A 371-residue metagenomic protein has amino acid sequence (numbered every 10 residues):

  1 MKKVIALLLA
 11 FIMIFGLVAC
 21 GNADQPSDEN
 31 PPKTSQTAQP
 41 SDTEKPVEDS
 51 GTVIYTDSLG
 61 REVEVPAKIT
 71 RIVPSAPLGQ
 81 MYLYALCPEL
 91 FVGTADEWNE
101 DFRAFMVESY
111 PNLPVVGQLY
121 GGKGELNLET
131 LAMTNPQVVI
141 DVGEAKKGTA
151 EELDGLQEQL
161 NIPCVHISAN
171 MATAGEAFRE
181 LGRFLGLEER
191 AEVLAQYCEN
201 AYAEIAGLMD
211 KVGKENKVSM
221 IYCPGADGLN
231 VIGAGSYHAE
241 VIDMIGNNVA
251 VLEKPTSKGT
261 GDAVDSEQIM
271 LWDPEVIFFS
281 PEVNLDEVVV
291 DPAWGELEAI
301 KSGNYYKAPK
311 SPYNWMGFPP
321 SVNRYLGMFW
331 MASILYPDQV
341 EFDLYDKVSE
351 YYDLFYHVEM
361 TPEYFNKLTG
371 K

Functional and structural regions predicted by a protein language model:
M1-L9: Positively charged n-region of N-terminal signal peptides that target proteins for export
G16-E29: Bacterial lipoprotein signal-peptidase II cleavage site
K33-R61, V65-P66: N-terminal low-complexity, Pro/Thr/Ser-rich intrinsically disordered segments that act as propeptides or flexible
T52-Y55, E62, E151-N230, P309-G370: Extracytoplasmic substrate-binding proteins
S58-G60, P114-E129, P255-S266: Short helix-initiation/N-cap motifs at beta->coil->alpha
L78-T134, V138-K146, N247-A250: A short, structured surface patch at a secondary-structure boundary
Y120, I232-T260: Alpha-helical, coiled-coil/dimerization segments enriched in small aliphatic residues
